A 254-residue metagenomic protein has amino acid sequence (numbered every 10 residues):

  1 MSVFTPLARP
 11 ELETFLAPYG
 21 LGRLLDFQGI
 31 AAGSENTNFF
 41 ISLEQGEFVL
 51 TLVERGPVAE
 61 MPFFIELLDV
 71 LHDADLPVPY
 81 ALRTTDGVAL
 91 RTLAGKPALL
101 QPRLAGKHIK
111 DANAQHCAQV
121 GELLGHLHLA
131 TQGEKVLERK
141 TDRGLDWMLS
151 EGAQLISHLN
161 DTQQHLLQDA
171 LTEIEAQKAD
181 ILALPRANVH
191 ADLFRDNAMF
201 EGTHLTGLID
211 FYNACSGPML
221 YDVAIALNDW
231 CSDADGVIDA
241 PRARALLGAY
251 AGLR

Functional and structural regions predicted by a protein language model:
M1-T85, E201-H204: Conserved NTP-binding catalytic cores of kinases and kinase-like/nucleotidyltransferase enzymes across multiple kinase
P18-L25, A170-L182: Short Pro/Gly-enriched beta-strand edge/turn motifs at strand-loop
A31, N36-L43, V49-L50, A81 (+2 more regions): Active-site acidic catalytic loop and adjacent metal/ATP-binding pocket of ATP-dependent phosphoryl transfer enzymes
L43-V136: ATP-binding pocket architecture of kinase catalytic cores
R83-D86, L137-T141, L145-S150, S232 (+1 more regions): Alpha-helical transmembrane segments of bacterial inner-membrane membrane proteins
K110-H165, L184-R186: A cross-family kinase active-site recognition segment
L220-R254: Active-site activation/catalytic loop segments of kinase-like enzymes and analogous catalytic loops in related
